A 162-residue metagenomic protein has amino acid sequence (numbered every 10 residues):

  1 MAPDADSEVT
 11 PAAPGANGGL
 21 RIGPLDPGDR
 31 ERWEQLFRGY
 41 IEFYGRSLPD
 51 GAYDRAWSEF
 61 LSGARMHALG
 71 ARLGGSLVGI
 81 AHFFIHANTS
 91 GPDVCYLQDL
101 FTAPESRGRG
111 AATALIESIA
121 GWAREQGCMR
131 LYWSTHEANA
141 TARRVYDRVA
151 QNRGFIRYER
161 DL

Functional and structural regions predicted by a protein language model:
M1-G28: Conserved N-terminal entry element of GNAT/NAT acetyltransferase domains
P24-P92, I116, E159-D161: Acetyl-CoA-dependent GNAT
H86, A103, H136: Residue-level recognition of the GNAT/N-acetyltransferase active site
H86-L97, R107, G154: A conserved beta-turn-beta hairpin within the catalytic core of GNAT-like acetyltransferases that forms part
S106, G110-S118: Conserved acetyl-CoA pyrophosphate-binding loop and the N-cap/start of the following alpha-helix in GNAT-like
T113, E137-I156: Conserved active-site alpha-helix within GNAT-family acetyltransferase domains
R124-S134: Conserved GNAT acetyl-CoA-binding A-motif
